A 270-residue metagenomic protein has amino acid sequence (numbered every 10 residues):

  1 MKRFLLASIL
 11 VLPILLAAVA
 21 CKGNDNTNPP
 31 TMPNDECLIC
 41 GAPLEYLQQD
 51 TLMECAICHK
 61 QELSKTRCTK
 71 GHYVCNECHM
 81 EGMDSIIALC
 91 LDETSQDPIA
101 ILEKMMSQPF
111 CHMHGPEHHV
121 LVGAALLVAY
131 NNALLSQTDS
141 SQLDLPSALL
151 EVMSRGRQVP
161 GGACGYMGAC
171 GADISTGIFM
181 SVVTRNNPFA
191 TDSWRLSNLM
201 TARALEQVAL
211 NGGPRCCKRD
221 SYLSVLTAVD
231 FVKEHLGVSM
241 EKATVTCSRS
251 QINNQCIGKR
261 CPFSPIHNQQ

Functional and structural regions predicted by a protein language model:
A18-A20: C-terminal motif of bacterial Sec signal peptides marking the signal peptidase cleavage site
N34, L52, K65, H72 (+2 more regions): Residues immediately within or flanking Cys/His clusters that coordinate Zn2+ in small zinc-binding modules
L38-I39, I57-K60, K70, E77-M80: Short, cysteine/histidine-rich loop/knuckle motifs that typically chelate Zn2+
L44, E62, V74, G82: Cys/His-rich microdomains that often coordinate metals
S64-K65, M105-P116, R157-G168, Q207-R215: A short glycine/serine-rich beta->alpha loop
D92-L126, P214: Polybasic, low-complexity association/targeting segments
H118, V122, A163-V182: Conserved phosphate/anionic-ligand binding catalytic regions in large, soluble enzymes, centered on
V183-T184, F189-K233: A structural-propensity feature for long, helix-poor, extended segments
